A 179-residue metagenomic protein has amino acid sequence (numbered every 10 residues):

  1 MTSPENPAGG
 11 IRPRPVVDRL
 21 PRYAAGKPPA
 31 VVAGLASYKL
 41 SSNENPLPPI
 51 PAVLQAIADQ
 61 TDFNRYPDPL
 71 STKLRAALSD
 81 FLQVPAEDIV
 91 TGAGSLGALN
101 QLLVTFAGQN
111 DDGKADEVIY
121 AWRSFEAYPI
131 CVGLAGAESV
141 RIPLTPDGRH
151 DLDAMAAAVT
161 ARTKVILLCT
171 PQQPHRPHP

Functional and structural regions predicted by a protein language model:
T2-R65, L168: N-terminal "arm"/small-domain region of PLP-dependent enzymes with the aminotransferase-like
N43-P46, S95-L96, F125, T170-P174: Short glycine-rich anion-binding loops that position phosphate/pyrophosphate groups of nucleotides and phosphorylated
P48-I50, P67, L99-N100, Y128-P129 (+1 more regions): Glycine/Thr-rich phosphate-binding loops of Rossmann-like dinucleotide-binding domains
S71, S124-F125, P143-G148: Short, acidic/turn-prone active-site loops that include or flank metal/cofactor- and phosphate-binding residues
S71-E117, A135: Phosphate-binding glycine-rich loop
F125, L134-S139: A short helix-loop-beta submotif of the ANL/AMP-binding
V140, P146-P179: Active-site phosphate-binding strand-loop segment of PLP-dependent enzymes
